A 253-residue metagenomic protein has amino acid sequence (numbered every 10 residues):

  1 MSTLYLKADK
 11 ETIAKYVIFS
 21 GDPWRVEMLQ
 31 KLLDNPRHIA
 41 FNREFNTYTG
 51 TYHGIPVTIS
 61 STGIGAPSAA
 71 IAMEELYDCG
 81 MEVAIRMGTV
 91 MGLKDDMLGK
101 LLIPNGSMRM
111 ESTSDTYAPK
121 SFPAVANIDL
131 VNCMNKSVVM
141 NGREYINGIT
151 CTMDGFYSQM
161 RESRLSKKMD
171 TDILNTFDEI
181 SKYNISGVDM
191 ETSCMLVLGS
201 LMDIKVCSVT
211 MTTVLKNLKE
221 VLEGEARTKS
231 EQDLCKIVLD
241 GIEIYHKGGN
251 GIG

Functional and structural regions predicted by a protein language model:
M1-C133: Metabolite-binding pocket within alpha/beta catalytic cores that recognizes anionic/polar moieties
P36-F41, G142-I149, K247-G253: Flexible, glycine/charged-enriched surface loops at secondary-structure junctions
Y77-D78, S181, S200: Non-catalytic positions within long, well-ordered alpha-helices that form the structural scaffold/packing of enzyme
E82-V83, S186, K205: Short acidic/polar active-site loop segments enriched in Thr and Asp
M91, S107, C151-Y157, C194 (+2 more regions): Glycine-rich beta-alpha junction loops
V125-N184: Active-site rim beta-loop-alpha module in soluble metabolic enzymes
S193-A226: Zn-dependent metallopeptidase/amidohydrolase metal-coordination segment
K216-G253: His/Asp/Glu-rich mid-to-C-terminal helical/loop segments that flank catalytic regions of hydrolases
